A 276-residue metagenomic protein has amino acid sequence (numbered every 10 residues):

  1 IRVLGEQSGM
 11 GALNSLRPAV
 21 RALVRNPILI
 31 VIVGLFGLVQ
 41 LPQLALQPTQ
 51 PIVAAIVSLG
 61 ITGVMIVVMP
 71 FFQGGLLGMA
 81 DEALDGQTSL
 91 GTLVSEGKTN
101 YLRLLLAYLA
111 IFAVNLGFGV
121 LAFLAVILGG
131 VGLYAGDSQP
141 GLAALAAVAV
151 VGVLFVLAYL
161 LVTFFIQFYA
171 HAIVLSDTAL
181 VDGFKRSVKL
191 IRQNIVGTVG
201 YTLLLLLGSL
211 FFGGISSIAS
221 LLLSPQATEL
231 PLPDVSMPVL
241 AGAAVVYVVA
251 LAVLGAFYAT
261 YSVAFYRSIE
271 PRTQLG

Functional and structural regions predicted by a protein language model:
R2-P48, F155-S224, Q274-L275: Nonpolar helix-loop interface/hinge motif
R17-A22, G78-D85, G91-T99, A172 (+3 more regions): Short amphipathic alpha-helical coupling elements at transmembrane boundaries
V20-V24, P48-P51, V94-K98, S138-L145 (+2 more regions): Helix-boundary and loop/linker segments of multi-pass membrane transporters
N26-D85, I111-N115, G119, F123 (+3 more regions): Short, small/hydrophobic-residue-rich motifs at membrane-helix boundaries and re-entrant hairpins of integral membrane
F36, V148, I195, V199-L206 (+4 more regions): Terminal transmembrane helical module of multi-pass membrane proteins
A55-D85, A122, V126-G129, A143-A179 (+1 more regions): Selective recognition of hydrophobic, aromatic-rich stretches within alpha-helical transmembrane segments of polytopic
S95-G119, L142-V156: Alpha-helical membrane-spanning segments of integral membrane proteins, especially the hydrophobic core of TM bundles
F118-G136, I215-E229: Membrane-helix interface motif
